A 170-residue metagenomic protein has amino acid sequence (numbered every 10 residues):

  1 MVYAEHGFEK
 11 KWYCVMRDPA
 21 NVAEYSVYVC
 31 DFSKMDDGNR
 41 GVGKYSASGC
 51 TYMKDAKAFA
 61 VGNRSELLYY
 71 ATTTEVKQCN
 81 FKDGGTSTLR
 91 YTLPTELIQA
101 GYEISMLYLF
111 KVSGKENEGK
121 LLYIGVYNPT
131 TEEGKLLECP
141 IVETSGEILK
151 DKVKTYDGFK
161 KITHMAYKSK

Functional and structural regions predicted by a protein language model:
M1-E9, A47-S65, I98-G114, G158-K170: Repeated scaffold domains used in trafficking and secretory/extracellular systems, primarily beta-propellers
K10, E66-L68, G119-K120: Structural hallmark of WD40 beta-propellers
K11, A20-D31, T73-N80, T130-P140: Structural motif
Y13-C14, Y70, Y123-I124: Residue position within the beta-strands of beta-propeller blades
F32-D36, F81-G85, P140-T144: Short loop/turn segments that connect beta-strands within beta-propeller blades
D37-K54, S87-L97, E147-G158: Beta-propeller fold detector
Y102-K111, E118-I148: C-terminal structured domain segments
E132-K170: Blade-level signature of beta-propeller repeat domains, shared across WD40, Kelch, NHL, RCC1 and BNR/Asp-box propellers
